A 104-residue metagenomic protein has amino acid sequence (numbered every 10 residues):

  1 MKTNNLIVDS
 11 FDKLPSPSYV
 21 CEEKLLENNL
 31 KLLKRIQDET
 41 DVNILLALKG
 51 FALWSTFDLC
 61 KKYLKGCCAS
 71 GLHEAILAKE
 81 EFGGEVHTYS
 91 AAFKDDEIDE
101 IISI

Functional and structural regions predicted by a protein language model:
M1-C21: Generic N-terminal amphipathic, Lys/Arg-enriched alpha-helix
K2-L6, N28-A52: N-terminal glycine-rich anion-binding loops that anchor highly charged ligand groups
V8-S10, I36, L59: Short hydrophobic/aromatic segments of transmembrane alpha-helices and their interfaces
S18, V42-I104: Active-site-proximal beta-alpha core segment in soluble small-molecule metabolic enzymes
